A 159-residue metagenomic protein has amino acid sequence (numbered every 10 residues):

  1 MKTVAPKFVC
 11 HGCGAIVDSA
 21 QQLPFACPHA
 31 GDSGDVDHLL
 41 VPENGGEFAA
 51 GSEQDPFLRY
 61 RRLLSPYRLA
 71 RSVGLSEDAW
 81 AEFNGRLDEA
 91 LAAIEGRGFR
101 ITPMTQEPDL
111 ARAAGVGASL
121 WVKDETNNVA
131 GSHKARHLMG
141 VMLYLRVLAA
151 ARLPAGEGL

Functional and structural regions predicted by a protein language model:
M1-L159: PLP-dependent amino-acid enzyme catalytic core
